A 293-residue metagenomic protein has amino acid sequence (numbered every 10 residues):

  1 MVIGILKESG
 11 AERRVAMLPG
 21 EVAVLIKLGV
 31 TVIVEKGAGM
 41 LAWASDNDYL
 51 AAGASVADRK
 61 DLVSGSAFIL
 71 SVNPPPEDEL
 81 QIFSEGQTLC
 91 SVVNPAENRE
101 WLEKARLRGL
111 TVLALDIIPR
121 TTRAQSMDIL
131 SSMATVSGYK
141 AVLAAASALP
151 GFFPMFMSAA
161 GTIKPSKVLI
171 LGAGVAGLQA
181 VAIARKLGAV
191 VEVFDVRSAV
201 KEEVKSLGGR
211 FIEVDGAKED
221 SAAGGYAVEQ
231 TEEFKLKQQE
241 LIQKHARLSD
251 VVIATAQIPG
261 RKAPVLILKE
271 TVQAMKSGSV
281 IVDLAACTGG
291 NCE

Functional and structural regions predicted by a protein language model:
M1-K104, R108: An N-terminal-biased, well-structured beta-alpha scaffold segment characteristic of Rossmann-like dinucleotide-binding
V2, E77-K167: Glycine/serine-rich phosphate-binding loop and adjoining beta1-alpha1 elements at the start of nucleotide-handling
L6-A44, P154-H245: Glycine-rich phosphate/diphosphate-binding loop of Rossmann-like nucleotide-binding domains
E8, K36-G39, D61, P74-P75 (+7 more regions): Short, ordered loop/turn segments at secondary-structure junctions
V22, D46, L80, L102 (+4 more regions): Generic hydrophobic/aromatic pocket-lining and core-packing "Φ" positions
V32, V56, L89, T111-L113 (+3 more regions): Hydrophobic beta-strand scaffold residues
G53-A67, P74-P75, A222-V252, A256-Q273: A structured beta-alpha segment of the ubiquitous adenosine-cofactor-binding alpha/beta core
A96-T122, R261-E293: Rossmann-fold NAD(P)-binding glycine/threonine-rich loop
